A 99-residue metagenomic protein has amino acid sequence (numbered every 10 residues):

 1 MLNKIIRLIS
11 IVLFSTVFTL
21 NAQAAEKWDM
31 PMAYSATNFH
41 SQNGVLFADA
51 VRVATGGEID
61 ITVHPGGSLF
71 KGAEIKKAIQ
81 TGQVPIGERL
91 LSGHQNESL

Functional and structural regions predicted by a protein language model:
M1-S10: Bacterial N-terminal signal peptides that target proteins for export
V12-T16: Repetitive helical segments and hydrophobic/amphipathic motifs
F18-A24: Sec/Tat signal peptide C-region and signal peptidase I cleavage site
A24-L99: N-terminal secretory/targeting leader peptides
